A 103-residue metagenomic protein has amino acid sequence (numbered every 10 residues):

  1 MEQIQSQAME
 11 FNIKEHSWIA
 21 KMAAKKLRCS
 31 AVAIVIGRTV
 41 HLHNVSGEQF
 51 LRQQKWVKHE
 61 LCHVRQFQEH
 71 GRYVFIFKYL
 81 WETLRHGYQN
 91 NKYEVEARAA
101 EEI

Functional and structural regions predicted by a protein language model:
M1-N44, H70-I103: Metalloprotease/metallohydrolase-associated module, dominated by Zn2+-dependent proteases
F50-R65: Short alpha-helix carrying the canonical HExxH Zn2+-binding catalytic motif
